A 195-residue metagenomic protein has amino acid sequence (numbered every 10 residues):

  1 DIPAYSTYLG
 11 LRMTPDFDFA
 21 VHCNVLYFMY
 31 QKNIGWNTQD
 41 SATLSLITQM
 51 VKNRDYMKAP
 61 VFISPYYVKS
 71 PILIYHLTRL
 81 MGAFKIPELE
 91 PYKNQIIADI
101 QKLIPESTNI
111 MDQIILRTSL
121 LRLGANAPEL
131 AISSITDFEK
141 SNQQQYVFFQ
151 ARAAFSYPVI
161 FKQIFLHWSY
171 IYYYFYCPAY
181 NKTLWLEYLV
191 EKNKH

Functional and structural regions predicted by a protein language model:
D1-A42, K52-Q95, L103-L130, K140-K194: An alpha-helical repeat/solenoid feature that recognizes helix-turn-helix modules
I47, I96-Q101, I135, E139: Buried hydrophobic core positions in alpha-solenoid tandem helical repeats
